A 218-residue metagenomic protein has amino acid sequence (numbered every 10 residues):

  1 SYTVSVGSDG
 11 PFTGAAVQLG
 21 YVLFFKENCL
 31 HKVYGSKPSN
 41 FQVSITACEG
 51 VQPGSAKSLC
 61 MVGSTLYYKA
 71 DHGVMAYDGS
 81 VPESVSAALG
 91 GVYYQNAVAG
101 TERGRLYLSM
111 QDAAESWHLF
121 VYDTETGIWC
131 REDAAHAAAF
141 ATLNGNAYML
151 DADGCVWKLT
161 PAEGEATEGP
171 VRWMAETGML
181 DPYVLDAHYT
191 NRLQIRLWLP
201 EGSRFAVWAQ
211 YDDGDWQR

Functional and structural regions predicted by a protein language model:
S1, V33, W208-D212: Conserved Ser/Thr-centered positions that define the repeating blades of beta-propeller domains
S1-K32, R105, S109-Y122, G154-V156: N-terminal beta-propeller domains
S8-G10, V17, T46, V51-G54: Active-site-adjacent structural elements in folded domains
V22-C48: Surface-exposed extracellular loop regions of Gram-negative outer-membrane beta-barrel proteins
G50-T65, D71-R218: Beta-sheet repeat architectures centered on beta-propellers
